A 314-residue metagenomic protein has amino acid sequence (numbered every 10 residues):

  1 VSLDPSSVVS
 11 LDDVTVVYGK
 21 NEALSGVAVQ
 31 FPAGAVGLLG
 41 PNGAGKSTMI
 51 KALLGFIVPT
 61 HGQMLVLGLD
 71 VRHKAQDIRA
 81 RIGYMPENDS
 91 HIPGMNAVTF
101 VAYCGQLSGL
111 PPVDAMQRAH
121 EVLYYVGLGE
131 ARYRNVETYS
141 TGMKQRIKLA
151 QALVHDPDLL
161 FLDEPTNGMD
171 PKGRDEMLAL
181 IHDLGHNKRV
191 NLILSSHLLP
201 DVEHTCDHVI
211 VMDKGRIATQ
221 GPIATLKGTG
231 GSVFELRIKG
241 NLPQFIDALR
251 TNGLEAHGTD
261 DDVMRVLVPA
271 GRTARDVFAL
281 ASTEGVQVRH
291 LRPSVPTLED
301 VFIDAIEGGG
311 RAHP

Functional and structural regions predicted by a protein language model:
P41-G45: Walker A (P-loop) phosphate-binding loop of ABC-type ATPase nucleotide-binding domains
G62-H73, D77-I78: Conserved ABC transporter NBD signature motif
A102, Q106, V113-A131: Conserved ABC ATPase "signature" region
D156: Conserved catalytic motifs of ABC-family nucleotide-binding domains
L160-E164: Catalytic Walker B motif of ABC-type/P-loop ATPase nucleotide-binding domains
M177-P269: ABC transporter nucleotide-binding domain
